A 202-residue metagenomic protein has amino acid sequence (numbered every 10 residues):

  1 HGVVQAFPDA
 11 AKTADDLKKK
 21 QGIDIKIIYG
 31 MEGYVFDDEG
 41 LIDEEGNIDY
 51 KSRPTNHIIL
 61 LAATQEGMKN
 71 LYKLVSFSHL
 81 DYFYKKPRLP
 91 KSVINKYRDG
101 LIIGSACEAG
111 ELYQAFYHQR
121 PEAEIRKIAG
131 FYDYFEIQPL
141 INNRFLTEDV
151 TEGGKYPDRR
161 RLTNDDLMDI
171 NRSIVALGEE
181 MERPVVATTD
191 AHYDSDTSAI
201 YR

Functional and structural regions predicted by a protein language model:
H1-R202: Phosphodiester-processing cores and adjacent nucleic acid-binding clamps
